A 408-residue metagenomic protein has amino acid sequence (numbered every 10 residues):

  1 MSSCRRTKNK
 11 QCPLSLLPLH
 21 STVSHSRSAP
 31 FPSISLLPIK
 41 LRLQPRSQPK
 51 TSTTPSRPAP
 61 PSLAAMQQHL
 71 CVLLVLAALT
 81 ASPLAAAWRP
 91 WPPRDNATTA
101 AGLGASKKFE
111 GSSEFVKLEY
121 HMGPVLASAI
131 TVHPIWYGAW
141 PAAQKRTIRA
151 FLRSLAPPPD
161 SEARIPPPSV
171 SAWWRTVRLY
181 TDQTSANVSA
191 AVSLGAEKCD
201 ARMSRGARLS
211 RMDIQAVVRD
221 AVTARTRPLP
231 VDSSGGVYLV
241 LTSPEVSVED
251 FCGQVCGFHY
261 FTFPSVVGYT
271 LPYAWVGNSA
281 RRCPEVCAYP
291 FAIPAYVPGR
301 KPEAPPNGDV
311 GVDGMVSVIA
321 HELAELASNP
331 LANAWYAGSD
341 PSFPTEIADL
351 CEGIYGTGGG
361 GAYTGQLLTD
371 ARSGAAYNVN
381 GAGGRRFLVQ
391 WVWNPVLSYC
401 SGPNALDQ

Functional and structural regions predicted by a protein language model:
M1-A65: Intrinsically disordered, low-complexity basic segments at termini and long loops, enriched in Pro/Gly and/or Arg/Ser
Q67-A85: Cleavable N-terminal signal peptides of Sec/SRP-targeted secreted and luminal proteins
R89-V218: N-terminal carbohydrate-binding/catalytic regions of secreted carbohydrate-active enzymes
M122, W136-W140, T242-V246, G277-A280: Short, flexible loop/turn elements at secondary-structure junctions
A129-V132, S233-Y238, Y269-P272, V312: Loop/turn elements at helix/coil->beta-strand transitions in domains of secreted/extracellular proteins
A186-T262, P272: Active-site-proximal segments of metallohydrolase catalytic domains
Q254-D313, N329-Q408: Metalloprotease/metallohydrolase-associated module, dominated by Zn2+-dependent proteases
S317-N329: Active-site recognition of the HExxH zinc-binding catalytic motif
